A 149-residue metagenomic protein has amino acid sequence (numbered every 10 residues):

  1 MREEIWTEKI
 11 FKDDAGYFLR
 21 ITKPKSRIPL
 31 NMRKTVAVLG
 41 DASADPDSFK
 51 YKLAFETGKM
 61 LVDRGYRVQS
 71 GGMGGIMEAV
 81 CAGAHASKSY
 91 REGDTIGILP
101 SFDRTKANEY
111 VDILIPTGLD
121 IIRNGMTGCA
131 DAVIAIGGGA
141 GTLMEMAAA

Functional and structural regions predicted by a protein language model:
I21-K88, E92-G93: Glycine-rich beta-alpha loop segments
F55, V62, G74-A148: Acidic/glycine-enriched connector segments
